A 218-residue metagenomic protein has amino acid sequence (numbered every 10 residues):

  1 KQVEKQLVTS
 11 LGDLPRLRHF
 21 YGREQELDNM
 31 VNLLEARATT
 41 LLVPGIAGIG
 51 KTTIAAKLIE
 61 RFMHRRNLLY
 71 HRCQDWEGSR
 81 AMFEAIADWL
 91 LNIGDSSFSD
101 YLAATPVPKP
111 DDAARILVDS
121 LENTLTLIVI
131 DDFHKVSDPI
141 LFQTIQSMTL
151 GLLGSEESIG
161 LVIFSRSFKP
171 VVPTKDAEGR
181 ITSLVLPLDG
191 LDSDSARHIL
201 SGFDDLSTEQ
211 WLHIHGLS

Functional and structural regions predicted by a protein language model:
K1-N32, D95-D100: Conserved adenine-nucleotide phosphate-binding loops and their immediately adjacent elements
P15, A38, S183: Short coil/loop residues immediately preceding or within conserved phosphate-binding loops of NTP-utilizing enzyme
H19, N32, T40-L125, K135 (+1 more regions): Post-nucleotide-binding-loop coupling segment downstream of the phosphate-binding loop, primarily in RecA-like P-loop
R23, M30, L58-I59, R72-C73 (+4 more regions): Hydrophobic, repeat-rich solenoid/adaptor surfaces of innate immune receptors and signaling proteins
R23, T53-A55, E84-A85, Q143-L217: Alpha-helical sensor/transducer elements of the RecA-like P-loop NTPase core
R65-R66, T126, I159, S183: A structural micro-motif
L69, V129, L184-P187: Conserved Rossmann-like nucleotide-binding pocket used by diverse enzymes that bind dinucleotide cofactors
D111-D112, V118-F164: Conserved Walker B catalytic segment
